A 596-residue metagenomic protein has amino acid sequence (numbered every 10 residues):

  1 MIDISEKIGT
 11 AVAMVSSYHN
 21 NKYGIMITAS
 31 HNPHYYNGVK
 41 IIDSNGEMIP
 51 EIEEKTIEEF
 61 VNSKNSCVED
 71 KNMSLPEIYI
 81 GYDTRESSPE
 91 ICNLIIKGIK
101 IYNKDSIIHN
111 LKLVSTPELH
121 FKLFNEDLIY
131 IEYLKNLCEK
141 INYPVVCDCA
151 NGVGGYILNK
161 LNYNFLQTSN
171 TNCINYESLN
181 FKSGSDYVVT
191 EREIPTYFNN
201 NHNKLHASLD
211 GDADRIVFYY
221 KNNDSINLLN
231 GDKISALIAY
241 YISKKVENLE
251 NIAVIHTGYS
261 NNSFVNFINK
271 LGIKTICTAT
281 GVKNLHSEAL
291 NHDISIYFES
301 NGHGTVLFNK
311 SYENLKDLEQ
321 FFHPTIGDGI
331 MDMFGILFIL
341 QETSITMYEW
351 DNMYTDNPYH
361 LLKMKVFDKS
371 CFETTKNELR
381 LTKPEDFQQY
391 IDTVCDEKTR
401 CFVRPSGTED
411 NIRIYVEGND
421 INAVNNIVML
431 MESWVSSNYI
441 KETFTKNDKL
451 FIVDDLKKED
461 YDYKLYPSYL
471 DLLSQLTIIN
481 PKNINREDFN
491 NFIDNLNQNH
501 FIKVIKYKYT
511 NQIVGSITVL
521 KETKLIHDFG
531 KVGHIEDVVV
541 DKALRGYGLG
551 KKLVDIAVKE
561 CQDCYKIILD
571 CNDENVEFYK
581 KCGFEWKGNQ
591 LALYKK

Functional and structural regions predicted by a protein language model:
I2-E6, G46, I52-E58, E77 (+1 more regions): Phosphate-binding chemistry for phosphorylated carbohydrates and sugar-nucleotides
Q341-F444: Catalytic-core signal marking the mid-to-C-terminal active-site face
T445-E487: Short amphipathic alpha-helix that is part of the acyltransferase structural core
I493-V504, H534: A short helix-loop-beta-strand connector motif used in the catalytic cores of GNAT acetyltransferases and, in some
V504, Q512-K521, V539: Conserved beta-strand in the GNAT
E536-R545: A short, internal acetyl-CoA/4′-phosphopantetheine-binding micro-motif in the GNAT/acyltransferase core
L544-I556: Conserved acetyl-CoA pyrophosphate-binding loop and the N-cap/start of the following alpha-helix in GNAT-like
K551, D563-L569, D573-K595: Conserved active-site alpha-helix within GNAT-family acetyltransferase domains
